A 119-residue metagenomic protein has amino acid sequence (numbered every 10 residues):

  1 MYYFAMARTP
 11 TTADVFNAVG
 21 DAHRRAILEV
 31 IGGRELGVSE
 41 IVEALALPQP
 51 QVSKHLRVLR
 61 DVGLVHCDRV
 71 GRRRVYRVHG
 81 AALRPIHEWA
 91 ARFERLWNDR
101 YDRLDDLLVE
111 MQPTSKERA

Functional and structural regions predicted by a protein language model:
M1-T11, V30-A44, Q49, V58-H66 (+1 more regions): C-terminal regulatory/oligomerization modules of transcriptional regulators
D14, R25-I27: Pre-recognition alpha-helix immediately N-terminal to the DNA-recognition helix within helix-turn-helix or winged-helix
F16-N17, V75: Short basic coil micro-motifs at the edges of alpha-helical modules that engage polyanionic partners
A18-H23: Short helix-coil-helix linker/hinge
R69-V75: Short, Lys/Arg-rich nucleic-acid/phosphate-binding segment
